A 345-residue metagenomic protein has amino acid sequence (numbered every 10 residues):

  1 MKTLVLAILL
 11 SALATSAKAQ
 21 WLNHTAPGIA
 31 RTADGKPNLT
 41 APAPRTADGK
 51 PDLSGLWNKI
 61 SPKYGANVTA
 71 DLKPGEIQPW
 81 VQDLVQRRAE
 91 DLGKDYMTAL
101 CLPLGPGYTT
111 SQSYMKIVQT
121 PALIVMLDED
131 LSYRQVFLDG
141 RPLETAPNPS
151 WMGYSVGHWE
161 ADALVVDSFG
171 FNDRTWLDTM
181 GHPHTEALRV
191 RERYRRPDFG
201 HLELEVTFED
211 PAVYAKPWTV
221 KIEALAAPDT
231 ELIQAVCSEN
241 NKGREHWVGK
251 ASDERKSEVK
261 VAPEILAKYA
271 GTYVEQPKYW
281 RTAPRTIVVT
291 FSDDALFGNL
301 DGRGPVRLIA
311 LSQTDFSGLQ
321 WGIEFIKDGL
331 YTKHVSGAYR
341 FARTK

Functional and structural regions predicted by a protein language model:
V5-A14: Bacterial N-terminal signal peptides
K18-T286, D293, L300-R303, Q313 (+1 more regions): PEST-like low-complexity, intrinsically disordered acidic/proline/serine-rich tracts that flank trafficking/processing
Y114, G329-G337: Short, exposed beta-strand-loop hairpins at the edges of beta-sheets in extracellular/periplasmic proteins
Q320-Y331: Internal helix-turn-beta structural module
T344-K345: Short, solvent-exposed mixed-charge patches
